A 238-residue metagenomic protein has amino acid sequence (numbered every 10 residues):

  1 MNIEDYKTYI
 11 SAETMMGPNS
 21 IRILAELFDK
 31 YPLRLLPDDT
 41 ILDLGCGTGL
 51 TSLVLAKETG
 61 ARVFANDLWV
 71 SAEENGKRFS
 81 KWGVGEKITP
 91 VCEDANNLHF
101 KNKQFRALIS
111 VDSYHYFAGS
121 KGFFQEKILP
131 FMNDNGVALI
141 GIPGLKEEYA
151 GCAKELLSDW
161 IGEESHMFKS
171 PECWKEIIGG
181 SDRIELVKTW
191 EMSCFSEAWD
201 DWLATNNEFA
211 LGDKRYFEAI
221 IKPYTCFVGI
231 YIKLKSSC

Functional and structural regions predicted by a protein language model:
M1-L36, G83, D200: Conserved class I S-adenosyl-L-methionine
L42, T48-N97: Class I SAM-dependent methyltransferase SAM/SAH-binding core
N96-L108: A short acidic, Gly/Pro-enriched loop at the edge of an enzyme's catalytic core that lines a small-molecule cofactor
A107-S120: A short SAM/SAH-binding and catalytic strip from SAM-dependent methyltransferases
G122-V137: A short glycine-rich, Lys/Arg-flanked "PGG" loop and its adjoining helix->strand segment in the class I
L139-G162: Conserved class I S-adenosyl-L-methionine
L157-C173: Acceptor-substrate binding/catalytic loop of class I
V187-C238: Conserved Class I S-adenosyl-L-methionine
